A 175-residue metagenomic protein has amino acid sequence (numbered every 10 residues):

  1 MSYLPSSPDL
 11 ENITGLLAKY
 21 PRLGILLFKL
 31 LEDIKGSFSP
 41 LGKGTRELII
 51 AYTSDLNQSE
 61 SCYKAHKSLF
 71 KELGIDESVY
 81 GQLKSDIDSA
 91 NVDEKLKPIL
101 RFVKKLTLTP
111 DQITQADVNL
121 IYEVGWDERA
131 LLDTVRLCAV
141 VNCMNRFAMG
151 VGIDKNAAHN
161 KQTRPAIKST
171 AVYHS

Functional and structural regions predicted by a protein language model:
M1-S175: Hydrophobic alpha-helical segments
